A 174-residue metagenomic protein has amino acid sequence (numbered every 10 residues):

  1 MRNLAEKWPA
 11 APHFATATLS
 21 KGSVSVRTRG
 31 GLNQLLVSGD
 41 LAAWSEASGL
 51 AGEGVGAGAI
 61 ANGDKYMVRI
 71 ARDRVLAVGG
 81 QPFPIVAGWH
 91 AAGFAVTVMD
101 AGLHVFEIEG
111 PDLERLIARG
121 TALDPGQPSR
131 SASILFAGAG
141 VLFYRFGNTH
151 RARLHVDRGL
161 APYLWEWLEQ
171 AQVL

Functional and structural regions predicted by a protein language model:
M1-L174: Basic, glycine/lysine-rich polyanion-binding surfaces/domains
